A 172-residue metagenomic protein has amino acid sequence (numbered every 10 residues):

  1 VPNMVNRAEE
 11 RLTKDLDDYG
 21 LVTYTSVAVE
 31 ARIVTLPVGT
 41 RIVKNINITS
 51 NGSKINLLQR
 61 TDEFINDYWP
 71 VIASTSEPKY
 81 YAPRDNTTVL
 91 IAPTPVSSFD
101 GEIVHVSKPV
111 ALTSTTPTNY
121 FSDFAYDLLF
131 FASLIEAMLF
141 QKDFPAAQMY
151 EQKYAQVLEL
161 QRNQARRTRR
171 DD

Functional and structural regions predicted by a protein language model:
V1-D172: Glycine-enriched, solvent-exposed interface loops adjoining structured elements
